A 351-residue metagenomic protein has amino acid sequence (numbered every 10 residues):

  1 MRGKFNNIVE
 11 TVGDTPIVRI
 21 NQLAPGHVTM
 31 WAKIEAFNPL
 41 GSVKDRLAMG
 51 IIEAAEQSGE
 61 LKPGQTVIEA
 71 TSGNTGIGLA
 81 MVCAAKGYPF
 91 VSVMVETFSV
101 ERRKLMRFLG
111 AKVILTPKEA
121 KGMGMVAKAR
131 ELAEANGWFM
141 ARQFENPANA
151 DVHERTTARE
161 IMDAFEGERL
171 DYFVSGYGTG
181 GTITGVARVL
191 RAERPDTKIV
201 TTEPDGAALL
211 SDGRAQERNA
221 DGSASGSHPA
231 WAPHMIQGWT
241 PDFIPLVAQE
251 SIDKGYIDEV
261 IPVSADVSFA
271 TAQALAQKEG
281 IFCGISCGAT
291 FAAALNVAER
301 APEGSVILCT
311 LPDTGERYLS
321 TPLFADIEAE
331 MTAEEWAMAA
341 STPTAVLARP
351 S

Functional and structural regions predicted by a protein language model:
M1-S351: PLP-dependent amino-acid enzyme catalytic core
